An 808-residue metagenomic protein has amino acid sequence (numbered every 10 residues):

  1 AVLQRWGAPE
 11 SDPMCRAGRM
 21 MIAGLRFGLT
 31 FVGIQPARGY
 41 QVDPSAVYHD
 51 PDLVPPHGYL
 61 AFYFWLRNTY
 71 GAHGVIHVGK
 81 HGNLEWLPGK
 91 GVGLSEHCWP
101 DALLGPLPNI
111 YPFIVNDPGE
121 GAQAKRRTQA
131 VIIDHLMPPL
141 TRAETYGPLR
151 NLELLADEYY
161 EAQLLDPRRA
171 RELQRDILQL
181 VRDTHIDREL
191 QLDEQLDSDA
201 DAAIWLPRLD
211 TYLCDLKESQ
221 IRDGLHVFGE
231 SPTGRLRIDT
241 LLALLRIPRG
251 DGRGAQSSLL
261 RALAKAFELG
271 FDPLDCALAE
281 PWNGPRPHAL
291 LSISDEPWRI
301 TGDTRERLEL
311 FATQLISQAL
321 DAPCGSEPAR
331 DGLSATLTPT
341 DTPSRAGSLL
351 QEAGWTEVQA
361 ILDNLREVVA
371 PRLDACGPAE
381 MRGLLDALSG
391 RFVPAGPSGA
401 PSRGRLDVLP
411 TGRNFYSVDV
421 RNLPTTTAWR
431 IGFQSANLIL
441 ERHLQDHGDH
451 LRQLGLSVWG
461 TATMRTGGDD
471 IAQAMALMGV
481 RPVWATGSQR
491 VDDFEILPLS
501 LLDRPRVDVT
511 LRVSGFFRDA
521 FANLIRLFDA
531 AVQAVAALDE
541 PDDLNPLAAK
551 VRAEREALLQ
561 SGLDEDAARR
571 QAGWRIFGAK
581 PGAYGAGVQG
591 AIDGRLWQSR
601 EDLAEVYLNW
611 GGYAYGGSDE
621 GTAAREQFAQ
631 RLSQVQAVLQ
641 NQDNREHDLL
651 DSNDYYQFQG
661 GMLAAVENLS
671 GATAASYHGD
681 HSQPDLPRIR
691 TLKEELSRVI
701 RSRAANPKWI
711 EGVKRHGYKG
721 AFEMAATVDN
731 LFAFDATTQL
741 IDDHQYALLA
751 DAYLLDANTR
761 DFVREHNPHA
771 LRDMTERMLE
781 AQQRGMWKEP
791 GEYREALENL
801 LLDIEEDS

Functional and structural regions predicted by a protein language model:
A1-S808: Ligand/cofactor-recognition surfaces for anionic moieties
